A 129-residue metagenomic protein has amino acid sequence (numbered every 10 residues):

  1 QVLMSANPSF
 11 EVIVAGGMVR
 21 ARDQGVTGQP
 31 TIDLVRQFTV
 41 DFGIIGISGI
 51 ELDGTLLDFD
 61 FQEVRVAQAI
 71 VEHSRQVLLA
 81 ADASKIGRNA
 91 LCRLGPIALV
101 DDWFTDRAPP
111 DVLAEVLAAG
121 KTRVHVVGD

Functional and structural regions predicted by a protein language model:
Q1-D129: Conserved phosphate- and dinucleotide-binding cores of soluble alpha/beta proteins, encompassing both enzyme active
